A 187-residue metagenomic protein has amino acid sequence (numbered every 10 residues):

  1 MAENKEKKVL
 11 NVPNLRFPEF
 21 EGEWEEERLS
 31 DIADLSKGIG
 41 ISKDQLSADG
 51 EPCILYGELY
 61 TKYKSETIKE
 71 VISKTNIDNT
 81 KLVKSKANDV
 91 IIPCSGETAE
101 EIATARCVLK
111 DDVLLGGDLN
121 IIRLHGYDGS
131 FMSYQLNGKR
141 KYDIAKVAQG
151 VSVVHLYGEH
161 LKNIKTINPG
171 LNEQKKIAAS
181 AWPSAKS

Functional and structural regions predicted by a protein language model:
E6-P13, D112-L119, G138, Q149-N172: A short glycine-rich beta-alpha junction/loop motif
V12-I39, N163, L171: Non-catalytic DNA-recognition/assembly elements of restriction-modification systems
N14-P18, I177-S187: Hydrophobic structural patches
S30-K43, G57-D89, V113: Sequence-specific dsDNA recognition surfaces
S42-D49, V147-A148: Short coil/turn segments at secondary-structure boundaries
Y60-V71, V90-L115, G129-Y134, Y142-V147: Short, ligand-facing micro-motifs at secondary-structure edges
